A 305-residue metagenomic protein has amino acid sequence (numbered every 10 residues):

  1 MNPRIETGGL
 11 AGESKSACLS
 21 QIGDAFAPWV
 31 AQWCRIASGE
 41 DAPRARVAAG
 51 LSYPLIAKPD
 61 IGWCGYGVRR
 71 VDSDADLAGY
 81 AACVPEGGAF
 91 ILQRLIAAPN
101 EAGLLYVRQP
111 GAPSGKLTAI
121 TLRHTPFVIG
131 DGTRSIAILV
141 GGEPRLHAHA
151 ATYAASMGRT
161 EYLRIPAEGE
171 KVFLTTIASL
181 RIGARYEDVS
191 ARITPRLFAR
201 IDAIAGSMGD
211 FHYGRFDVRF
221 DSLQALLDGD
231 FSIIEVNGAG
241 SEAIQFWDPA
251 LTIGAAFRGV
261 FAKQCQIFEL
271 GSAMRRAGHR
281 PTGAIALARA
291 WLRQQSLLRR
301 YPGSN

Functional and structural regions predicted by a protein language model:
R4, G12-S156, P195-F198: Active-site nucleotide/adenylate-binding loops and adjacent lid/helix of ATP-dependent enzymes
I56-A57, R215, I233-E235: Short hydrophobic beta-strand that contains or immediately precedes a catalytic carboxylate
P99-E101, P110-K116, D210-Y213, L226-F231 (+1 more regions): Coil-to-beta-strand transition motifs
G141-D228, M274-Y301: A long amphipathic alpha-helix within ATP-dependent nucleotide-binding catalytic cores
D221-N305: C-terminal active-site "lid" helix and adjoining low-complexity regulatory extension at the edge of ATP-using catalytic
